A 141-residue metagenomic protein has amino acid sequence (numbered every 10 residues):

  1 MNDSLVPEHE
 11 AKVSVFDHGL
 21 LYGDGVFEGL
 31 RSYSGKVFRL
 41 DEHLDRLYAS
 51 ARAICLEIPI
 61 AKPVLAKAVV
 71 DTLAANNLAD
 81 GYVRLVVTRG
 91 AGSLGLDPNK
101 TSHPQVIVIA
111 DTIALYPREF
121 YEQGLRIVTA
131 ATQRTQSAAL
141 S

Functional and structural regions predicted by a protein language model:
M1-S141: Conserved alpha/beta cores of soluble small-molecule-handling proteins
